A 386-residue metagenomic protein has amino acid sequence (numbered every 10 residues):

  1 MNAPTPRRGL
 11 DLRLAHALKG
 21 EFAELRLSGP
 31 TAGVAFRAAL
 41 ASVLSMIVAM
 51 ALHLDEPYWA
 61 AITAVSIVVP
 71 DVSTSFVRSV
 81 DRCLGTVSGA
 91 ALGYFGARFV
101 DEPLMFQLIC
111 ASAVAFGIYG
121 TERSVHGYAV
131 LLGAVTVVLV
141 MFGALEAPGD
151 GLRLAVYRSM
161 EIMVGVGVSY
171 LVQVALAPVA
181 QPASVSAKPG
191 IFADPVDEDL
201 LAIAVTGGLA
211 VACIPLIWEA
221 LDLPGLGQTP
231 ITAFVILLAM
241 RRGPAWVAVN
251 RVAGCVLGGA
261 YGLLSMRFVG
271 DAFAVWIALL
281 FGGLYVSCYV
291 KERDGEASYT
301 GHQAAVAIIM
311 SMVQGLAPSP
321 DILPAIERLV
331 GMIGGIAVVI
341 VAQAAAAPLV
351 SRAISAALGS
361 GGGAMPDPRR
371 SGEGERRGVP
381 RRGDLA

Functional and structural regions predicted by a protein language model:
M1-A386: A transmembrane helix-and-boundary motif of multi-pass membrane transporters/channels
